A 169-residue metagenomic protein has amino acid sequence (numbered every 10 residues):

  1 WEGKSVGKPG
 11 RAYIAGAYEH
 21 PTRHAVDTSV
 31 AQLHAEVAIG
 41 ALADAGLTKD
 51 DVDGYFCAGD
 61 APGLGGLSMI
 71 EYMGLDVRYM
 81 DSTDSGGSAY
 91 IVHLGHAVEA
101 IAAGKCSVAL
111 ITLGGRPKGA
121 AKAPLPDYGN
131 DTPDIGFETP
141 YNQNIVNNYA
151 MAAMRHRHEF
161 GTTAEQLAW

Functional and structural regions predicted by a protein language model:
W1-S85, A102-A103, L113-W169: Conserved "HGTGT" condensation-loop signature of ketosynthase/thiolase-family condensing enzymes that catalyze
V92: Active-site histidine-anchored catalytic micro-motif
V108-L110: Paired acidic/hydrophobic, glycine-rich loop segments that form the ligand-binding mouth/hinge of periplasmic-binding
